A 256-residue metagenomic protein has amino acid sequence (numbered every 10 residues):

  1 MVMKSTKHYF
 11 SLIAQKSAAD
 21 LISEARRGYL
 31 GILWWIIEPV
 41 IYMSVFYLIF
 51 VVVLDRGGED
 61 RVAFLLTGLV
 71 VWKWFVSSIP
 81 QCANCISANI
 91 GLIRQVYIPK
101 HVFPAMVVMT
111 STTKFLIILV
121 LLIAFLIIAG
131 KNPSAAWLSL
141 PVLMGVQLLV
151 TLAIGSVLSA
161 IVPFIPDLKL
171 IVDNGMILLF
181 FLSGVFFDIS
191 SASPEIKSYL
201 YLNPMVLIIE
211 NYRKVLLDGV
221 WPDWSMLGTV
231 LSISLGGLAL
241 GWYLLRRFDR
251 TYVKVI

Functional and structural regions predicted by a protein language model:
M1-I256: Hydrophobic transmembrane alpha-helices and immediately adjacent juxtamembrane helices of multi-pass inner-membrane
